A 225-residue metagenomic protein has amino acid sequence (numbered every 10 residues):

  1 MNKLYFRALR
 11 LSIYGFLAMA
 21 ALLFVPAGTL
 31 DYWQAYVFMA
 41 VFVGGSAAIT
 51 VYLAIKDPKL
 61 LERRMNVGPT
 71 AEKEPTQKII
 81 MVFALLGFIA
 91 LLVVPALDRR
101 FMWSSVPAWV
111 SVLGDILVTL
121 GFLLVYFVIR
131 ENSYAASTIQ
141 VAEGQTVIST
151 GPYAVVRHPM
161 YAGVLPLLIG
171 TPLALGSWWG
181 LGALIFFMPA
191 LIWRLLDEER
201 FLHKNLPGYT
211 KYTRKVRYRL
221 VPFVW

Functional and structural regions predicted by a protein language model:
M1-T150, A162-W225: Membrane-anchoring alpha-helices and their flanking helix-loop junctions
A154-A162: Histidine-centered phosphotransfer motif of kinases
